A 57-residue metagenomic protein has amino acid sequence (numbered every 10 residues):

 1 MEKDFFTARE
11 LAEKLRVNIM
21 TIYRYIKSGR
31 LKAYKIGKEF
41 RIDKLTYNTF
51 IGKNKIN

Functional and structural regions predicted by a protein language model:
M1-M20: Polyanion-binding surface elements
D4-F6, R41, L45: Intrinsically disordered, low-complexity regions of eukaryotic proteins
L15-R41: Major-groove DNA-recognition helix of helix-turn-helix-type DNA-binding domains
L45-N57: A short, Lys/Arg-enriched interface patch at domain edges and termini
